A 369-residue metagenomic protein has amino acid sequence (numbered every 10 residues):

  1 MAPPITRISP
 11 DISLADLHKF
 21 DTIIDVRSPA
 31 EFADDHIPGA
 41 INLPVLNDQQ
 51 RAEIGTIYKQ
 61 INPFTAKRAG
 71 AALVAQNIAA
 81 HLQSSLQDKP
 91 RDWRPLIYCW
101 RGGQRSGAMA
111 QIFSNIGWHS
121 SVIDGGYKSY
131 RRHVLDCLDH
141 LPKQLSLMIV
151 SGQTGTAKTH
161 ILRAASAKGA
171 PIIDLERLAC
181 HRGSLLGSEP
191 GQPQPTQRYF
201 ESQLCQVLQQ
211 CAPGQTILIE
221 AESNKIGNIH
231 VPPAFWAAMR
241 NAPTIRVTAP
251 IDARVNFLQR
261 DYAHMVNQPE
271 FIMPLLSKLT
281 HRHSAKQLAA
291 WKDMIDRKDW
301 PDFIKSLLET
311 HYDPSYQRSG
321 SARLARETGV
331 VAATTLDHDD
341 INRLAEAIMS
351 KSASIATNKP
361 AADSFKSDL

Functional and structural regions predicted by a protein language model:
M1-P38, A66, L135-P142, L147-S151 (+1 more regions): Flexible, polar/low-complexity N-terminal or interdomain linker segments that lie immediately upstream of folded
L17-P90: Positively charged, proline/Ser/Thr-rich regional signature most characteristic of the Rhodanese/CDC25-like
A72-D124: Catalytic cysteine-centered active loop of the rhodanese-like fold, especially the PTP/DSP P-loop
Q104-R105, S146-S166: Glycine-rich phosphate-binding P-loop
A110-F113, T159-P171: A conserved segment at the C-terminal end of the G1
W118-R132, D174-A179: A short glycine-rich beta-strand->turn/loop micro-motif centered on a GG-aromatic cluster
A167-A238: Conserved nucleotide-sensing/catalytic segment adjacent to the nucleotide-binding pocket in NTP-handling enzymes
A237-T244, T248-L369: Conserved NTP phosphate-binding and transfer environment spanning the P-loop NTPase/kinase superfamily
